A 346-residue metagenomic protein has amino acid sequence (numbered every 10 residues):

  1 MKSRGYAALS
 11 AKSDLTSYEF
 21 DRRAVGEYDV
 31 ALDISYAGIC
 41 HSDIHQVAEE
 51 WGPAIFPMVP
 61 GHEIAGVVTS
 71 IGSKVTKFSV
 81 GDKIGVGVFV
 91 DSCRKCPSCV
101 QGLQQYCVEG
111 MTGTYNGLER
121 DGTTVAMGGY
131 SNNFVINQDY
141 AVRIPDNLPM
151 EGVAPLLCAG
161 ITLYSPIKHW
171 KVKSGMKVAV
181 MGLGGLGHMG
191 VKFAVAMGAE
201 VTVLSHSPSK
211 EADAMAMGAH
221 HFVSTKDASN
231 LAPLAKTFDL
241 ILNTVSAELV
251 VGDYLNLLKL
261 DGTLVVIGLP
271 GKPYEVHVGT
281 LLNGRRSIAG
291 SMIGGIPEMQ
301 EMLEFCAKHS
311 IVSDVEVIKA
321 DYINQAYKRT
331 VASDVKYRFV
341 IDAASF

Functional and structural regions predicted by a protein language model:
M1-S3, G252, I296-F346: C-terminal hydrophobic helical "lid"/dimerization subdomain of Rossmann-like NAD(P)H-dependent oxidoreductases
R23-A37, E50-V100, Q105, P145-N147: Glycine-rich beta-strand-centered segment in the early N-terminal region that forms part of a ligand/cofactor-binding
C93-M181: NAD(P)H dinucleotide-binding glycine-rich loop of Rossmann-like/cofactor-binding domains, especially the beta1-alpha1
S174-L183, F193-D253: Adenosine-nucleotide cofactor-binding segment
G187-H188: N-terminal Rossmann-fold NAD(P) dinucleotide-binding loop
L258-K259: Helix-to-beta-strand junctions that scaffold the AdoMet/dcAdoMet cofactor pocket in Class I SAM-dependent enzymes
G262-T263: Glycine-centered, small-residue-biased loops immediately flanking beta-strands in adenine/cofactor-binding cores
G268-R285, I296-M302: Rossmann-fold NAD(P)-binding glycine/threonine-rich loop
